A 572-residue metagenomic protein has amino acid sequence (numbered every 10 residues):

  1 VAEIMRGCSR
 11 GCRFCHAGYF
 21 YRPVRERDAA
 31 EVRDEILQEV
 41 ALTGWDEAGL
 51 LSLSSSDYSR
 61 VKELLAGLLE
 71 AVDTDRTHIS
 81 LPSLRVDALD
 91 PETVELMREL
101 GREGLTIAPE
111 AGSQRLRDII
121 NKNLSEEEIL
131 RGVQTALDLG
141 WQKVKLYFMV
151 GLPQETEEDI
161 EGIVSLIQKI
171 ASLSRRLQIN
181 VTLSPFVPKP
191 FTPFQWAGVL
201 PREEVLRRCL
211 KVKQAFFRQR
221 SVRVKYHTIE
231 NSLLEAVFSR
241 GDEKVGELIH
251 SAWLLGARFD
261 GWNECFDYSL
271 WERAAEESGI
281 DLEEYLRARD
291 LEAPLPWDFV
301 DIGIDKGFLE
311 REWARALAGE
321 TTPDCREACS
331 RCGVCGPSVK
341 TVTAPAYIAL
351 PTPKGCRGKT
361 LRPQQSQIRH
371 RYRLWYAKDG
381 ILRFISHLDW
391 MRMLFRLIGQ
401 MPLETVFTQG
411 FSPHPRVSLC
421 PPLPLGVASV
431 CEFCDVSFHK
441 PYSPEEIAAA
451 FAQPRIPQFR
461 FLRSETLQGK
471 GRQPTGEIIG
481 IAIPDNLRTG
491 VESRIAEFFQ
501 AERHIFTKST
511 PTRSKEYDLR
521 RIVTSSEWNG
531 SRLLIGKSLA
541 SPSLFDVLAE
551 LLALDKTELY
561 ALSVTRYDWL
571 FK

Functional and structural regions predicted by a protein language model:
V1-R13, L81-P82, P185: N-terminal pre-triad scaffold of radical SAM enzymes
C15-E31, G336-P351: Iron-sulfur (Fe-S) cluster-binding segments and ferredoxin-like electron-carrier domains, especially [2Fe-2S]
Q38-N180: Conserved SAM/AdoMet-binding glycine-rich loop
S59, E92-T93, R115-I120, V150-E158 (+3 more regions): Flexible glycine/acidic-rich beta-alpha junction loops that bind and position SAM and/or redox cofactors in anaerobic
F186-P193, T405-F438, Q468: Short, charge-patterned binding micro-sites
R218-P363: Radical SAM enzyme core and accessory elements
S366-R369, R392, S493-K572: Core RNA-modification/binding signature centered on pseudouridine synthases
V430-G480: Ordered, amphipathic secondary-structure segments that act as subunit-interaction surfaces in large macromolecular
